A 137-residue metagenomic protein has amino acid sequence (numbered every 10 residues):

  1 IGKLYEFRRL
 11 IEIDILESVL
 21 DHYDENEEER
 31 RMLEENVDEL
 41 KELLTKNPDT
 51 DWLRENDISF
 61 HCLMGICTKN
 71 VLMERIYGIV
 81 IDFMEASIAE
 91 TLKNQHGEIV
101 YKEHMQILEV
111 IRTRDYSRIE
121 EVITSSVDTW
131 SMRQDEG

Functional and structural regions predicted by a protein language model:
L4-A89, V100-Q106, V110, R118-T129 (+1 more regions): Conserved amphipathic alpha-helical segments that form helical-bundle/coiled-coil interaction surfaces
Q95-E98: Short helix-capping and inter-helix turn/linker motifs at the boundaries of alpha-helical repeat units
